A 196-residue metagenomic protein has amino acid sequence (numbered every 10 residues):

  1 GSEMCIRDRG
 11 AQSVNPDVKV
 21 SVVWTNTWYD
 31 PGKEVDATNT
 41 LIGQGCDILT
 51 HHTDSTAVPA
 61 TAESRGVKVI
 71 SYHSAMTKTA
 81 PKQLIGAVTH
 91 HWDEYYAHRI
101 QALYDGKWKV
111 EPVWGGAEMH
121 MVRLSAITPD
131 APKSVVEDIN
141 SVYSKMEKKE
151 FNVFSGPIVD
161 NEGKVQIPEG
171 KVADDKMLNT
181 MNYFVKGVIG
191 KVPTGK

Functional and structural regions predicted by a protein language model:
G1-I6: Short, small-residue-biased leader/transition segments that mark boundaries at the very start of proteins
R9-V22, N26-G32, N39-I48, A60-V69 (+1 more regions): Extracytosolic ligand-binding ectodomains
H51: Glycine-rich anion/phosphate-binding loop at the beta-strand->alpha-helix junction
